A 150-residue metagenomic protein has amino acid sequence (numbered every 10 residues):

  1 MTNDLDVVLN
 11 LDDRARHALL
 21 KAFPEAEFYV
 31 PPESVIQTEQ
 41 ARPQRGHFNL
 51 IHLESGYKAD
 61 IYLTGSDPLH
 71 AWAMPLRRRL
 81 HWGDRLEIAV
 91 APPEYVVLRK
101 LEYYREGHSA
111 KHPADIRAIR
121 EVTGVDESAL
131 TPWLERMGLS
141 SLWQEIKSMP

Functional and structural regions predicted by a protein language model:
M1-P150: Compositionally biased terminal segments of proteins
